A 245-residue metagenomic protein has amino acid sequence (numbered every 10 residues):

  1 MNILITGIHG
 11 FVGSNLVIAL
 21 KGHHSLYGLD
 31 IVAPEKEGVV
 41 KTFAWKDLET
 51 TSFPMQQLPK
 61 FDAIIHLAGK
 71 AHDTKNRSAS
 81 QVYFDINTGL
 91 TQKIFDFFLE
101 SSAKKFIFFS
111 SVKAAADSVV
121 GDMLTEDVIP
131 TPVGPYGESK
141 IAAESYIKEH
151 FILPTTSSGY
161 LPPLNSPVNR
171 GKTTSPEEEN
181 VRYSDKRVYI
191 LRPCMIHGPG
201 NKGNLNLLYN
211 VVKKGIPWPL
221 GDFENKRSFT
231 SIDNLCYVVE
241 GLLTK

Functional and structural regions predicted by a protein language model:
I3-H23: N-terminal Rossmann NAD(P)H-binding glycine-rich loop of SDR-like oxidoreductase domains
L48-I86, F97, A114-A115: NAD(P)H-binding glycine-rich loop region in Rossmannoid oxidoreductase-like domains and their noncatalytic homologs
A71-T74, V112-A116, P130, C194-H197: Active-site segment of SDR-like NAD(P)-dependent oxidoreductases
V82-K93, P130, G134, E138-S139 (+1 more regions): Glycine-rich NAD(P)-binding loop of the Rossmann-fold in SDR/ketoreductase-type enzymes
K93-P135, L153-T155, S184: Conserved Rossmann-fold NAD(P)-dependent oxidoreductase catalytic core, especially the SDR/UDP-sugar
V133-L153, V181-Y189: Active-site Tyr-X1-5-Lys
K186-L207: Flexible, glycine-rich beta-alpha linker
N201-L207, G221-L243: Substrate-positioning beta->alpha
